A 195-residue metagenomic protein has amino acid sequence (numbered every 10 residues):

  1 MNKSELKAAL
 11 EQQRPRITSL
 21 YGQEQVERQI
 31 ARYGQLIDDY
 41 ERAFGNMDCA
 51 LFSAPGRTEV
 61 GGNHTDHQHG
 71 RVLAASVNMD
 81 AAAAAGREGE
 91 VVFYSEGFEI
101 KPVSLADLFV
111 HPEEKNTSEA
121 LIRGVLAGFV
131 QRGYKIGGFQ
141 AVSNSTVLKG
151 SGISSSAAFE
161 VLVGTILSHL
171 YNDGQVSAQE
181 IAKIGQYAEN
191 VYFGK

Functional and structural regions predicted by a protein language model:
N2-A157, V161-A178, A182-F193: ATP-binding N-lobe of GHMP and related small-molecule kinases
